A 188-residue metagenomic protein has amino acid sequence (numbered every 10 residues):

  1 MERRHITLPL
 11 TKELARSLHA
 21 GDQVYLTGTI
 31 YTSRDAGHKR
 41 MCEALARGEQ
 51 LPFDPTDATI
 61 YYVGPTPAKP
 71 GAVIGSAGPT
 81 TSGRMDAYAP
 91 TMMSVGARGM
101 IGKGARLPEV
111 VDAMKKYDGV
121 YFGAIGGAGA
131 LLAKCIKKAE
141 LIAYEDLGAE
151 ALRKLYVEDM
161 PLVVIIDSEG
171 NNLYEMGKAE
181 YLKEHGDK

Functional and structural regions predicted by a protein language model:
M1-L10: Short, structured beta-strand/loop micro-motifs enriched in basic residues and often containing a Trp
L10, I30, P65-P67, I166-G170: A broadly conserved detector of short glycine/acidic/proline-rich loop/turn motifs that flank catalytic sites and bind
L26, K134-K188: C-terminal binding/interaction regions
T32-S33, G37-M160: Feature captures the catalytic cores and cofactor-binding loops of soluble hydro-lyases/lyases that act on carboxylate
